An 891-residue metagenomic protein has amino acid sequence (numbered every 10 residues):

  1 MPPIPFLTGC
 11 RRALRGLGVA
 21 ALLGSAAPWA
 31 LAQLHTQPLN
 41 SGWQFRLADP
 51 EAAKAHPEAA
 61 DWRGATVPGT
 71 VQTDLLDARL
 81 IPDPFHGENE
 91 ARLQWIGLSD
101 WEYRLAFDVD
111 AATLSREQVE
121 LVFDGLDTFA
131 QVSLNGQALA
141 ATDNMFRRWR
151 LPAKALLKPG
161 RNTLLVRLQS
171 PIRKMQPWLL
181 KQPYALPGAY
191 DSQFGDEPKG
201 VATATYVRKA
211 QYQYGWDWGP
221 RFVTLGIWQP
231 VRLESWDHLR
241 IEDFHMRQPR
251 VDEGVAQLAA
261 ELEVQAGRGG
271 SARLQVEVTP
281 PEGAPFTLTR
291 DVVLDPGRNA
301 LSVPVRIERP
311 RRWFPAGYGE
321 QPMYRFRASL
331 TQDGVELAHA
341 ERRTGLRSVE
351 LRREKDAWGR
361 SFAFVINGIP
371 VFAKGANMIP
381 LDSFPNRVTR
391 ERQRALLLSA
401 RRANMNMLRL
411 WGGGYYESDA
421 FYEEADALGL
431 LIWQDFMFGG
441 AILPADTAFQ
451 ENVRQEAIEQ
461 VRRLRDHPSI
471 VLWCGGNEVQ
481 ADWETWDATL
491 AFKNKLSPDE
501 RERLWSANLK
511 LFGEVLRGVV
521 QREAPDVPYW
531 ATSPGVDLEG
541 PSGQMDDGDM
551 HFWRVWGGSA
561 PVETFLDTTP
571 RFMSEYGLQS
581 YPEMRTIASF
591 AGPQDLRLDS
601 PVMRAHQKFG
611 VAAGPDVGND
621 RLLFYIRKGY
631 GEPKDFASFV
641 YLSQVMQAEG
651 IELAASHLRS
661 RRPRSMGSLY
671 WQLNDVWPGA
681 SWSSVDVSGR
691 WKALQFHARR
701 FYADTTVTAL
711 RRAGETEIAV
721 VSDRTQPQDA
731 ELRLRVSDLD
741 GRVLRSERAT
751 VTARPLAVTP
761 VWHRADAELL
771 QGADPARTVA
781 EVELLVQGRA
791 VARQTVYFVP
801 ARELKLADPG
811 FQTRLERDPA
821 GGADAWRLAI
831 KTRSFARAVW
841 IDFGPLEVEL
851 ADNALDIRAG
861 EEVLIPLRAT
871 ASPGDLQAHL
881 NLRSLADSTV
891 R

Functional and structural regions predicted by a protein language model:
A32-V122, P198-P230, E234-L239, E354-W358 (+4 more regions): Extended carbohydrate-recognition surfaces in non-catalytic/accessory domains of CAZymes and lectin-like proteins
L39, R46-A48, A78, L98-R240 (+4 more regions): Accessory beta-strand-rich segments of carbohydrate-active enzymes
D77-V109, L114-V122, D127-L134, A140-D143 (+7 more regions): Active-site-adjacent substrate/metal-binding segments within catalytic domains of carbohydrate-active enzymes
L114-E117, L157-R161, R309-M323, E768-T778 (+1 more regions): Short glycine/proline/serine/threonine-rich loop/turn segments at secondary-structure transition edges
A155-R161, E261-K355: Extended acidic/polar, glycine-enriched regions that form or flank non-catalytic beta-rich accessory modules
Q169-Q176, Q332-L337, L785-A792, D887-V890: Short acidic/polar inter-strand loop motif in beta-rich domains
L262-Q265, D599-D852, I857-L867, L876-H879 (+1 more regions): Carbohydrate-binding surfaces of carbohydrate-active enzymes
M407-A427, L431-A605, M646, G650 (+2 more regions): Substrate-binding/catalytic cleft of secreted carbohydrate-active enzymes, primarily glycoside hydrolases
